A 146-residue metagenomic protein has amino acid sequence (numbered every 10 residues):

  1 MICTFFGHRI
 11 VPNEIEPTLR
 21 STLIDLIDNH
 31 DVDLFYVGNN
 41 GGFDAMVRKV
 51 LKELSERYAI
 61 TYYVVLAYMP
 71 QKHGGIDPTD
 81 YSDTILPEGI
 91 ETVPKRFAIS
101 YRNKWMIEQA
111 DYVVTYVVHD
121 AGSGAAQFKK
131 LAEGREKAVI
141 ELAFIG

Functional and structural regions predicted by a protein language model:
I2, R9-G146: Acidic/glycine-enriched connector segments
